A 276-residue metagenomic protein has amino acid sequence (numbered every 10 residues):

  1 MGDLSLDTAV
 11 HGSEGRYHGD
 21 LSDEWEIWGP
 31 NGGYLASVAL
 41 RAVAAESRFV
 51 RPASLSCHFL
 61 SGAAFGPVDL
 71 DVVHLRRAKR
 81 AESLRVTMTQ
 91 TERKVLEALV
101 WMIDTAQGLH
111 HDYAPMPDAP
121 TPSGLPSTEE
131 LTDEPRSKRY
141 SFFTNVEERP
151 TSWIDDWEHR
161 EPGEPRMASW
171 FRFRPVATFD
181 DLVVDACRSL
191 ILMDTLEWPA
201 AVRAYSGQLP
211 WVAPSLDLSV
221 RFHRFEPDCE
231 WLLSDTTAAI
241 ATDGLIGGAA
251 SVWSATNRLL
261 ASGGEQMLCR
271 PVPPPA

Functional and structural regions predicted by a protein language model:
M1-A276: Terminal targeting signals and extreme-terminal segments of soluble enzymes
